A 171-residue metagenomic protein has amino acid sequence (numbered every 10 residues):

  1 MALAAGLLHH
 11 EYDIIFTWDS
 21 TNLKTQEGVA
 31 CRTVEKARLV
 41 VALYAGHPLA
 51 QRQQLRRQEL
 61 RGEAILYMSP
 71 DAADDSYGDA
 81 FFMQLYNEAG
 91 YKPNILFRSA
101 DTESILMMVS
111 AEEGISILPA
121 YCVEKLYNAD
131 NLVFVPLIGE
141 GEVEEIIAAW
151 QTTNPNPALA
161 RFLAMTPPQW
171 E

Functional and structural regions predicted by a protein language model:
M1-K24, S99: Central regulatory/effector-binding core of bacterial HTH transcription factors
A4, L8, C31, R57 (+1 more regions): Short hydrophobic/charged patches on amphipathic alpha-helices used for structural packing and interfaces
W18, A64-A89, N156-L159: Secondary-structure junction motif
K24-T33, A37-R38, E103-T152: Beta-alpha-beta core module
G28-L39, L43-I65, P157-A160: Flexible hinge/capping segments at coil-to-helix
Q58, V143-E171: Extended ligand-binding regions for polar small-molecule ligands
K92-D101: Short beta-strand-to-loop elements that line the ligand-binding cleft of bilobed periplasmic-binding protein-like
